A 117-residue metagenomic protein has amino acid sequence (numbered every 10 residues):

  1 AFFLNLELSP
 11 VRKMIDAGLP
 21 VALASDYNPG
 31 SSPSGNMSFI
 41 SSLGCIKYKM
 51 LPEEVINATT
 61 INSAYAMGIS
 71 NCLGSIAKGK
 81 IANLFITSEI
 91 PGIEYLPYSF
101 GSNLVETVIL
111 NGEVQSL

Functional and structural regions predicted by a protein language model:
A1-C72, F100, V114: Active-site-adjacent C-terminal substructures of enzyme catalytic domains
T59-I61, I81-L117: C-terminal cap of metal-dependent C-N hydrolases
